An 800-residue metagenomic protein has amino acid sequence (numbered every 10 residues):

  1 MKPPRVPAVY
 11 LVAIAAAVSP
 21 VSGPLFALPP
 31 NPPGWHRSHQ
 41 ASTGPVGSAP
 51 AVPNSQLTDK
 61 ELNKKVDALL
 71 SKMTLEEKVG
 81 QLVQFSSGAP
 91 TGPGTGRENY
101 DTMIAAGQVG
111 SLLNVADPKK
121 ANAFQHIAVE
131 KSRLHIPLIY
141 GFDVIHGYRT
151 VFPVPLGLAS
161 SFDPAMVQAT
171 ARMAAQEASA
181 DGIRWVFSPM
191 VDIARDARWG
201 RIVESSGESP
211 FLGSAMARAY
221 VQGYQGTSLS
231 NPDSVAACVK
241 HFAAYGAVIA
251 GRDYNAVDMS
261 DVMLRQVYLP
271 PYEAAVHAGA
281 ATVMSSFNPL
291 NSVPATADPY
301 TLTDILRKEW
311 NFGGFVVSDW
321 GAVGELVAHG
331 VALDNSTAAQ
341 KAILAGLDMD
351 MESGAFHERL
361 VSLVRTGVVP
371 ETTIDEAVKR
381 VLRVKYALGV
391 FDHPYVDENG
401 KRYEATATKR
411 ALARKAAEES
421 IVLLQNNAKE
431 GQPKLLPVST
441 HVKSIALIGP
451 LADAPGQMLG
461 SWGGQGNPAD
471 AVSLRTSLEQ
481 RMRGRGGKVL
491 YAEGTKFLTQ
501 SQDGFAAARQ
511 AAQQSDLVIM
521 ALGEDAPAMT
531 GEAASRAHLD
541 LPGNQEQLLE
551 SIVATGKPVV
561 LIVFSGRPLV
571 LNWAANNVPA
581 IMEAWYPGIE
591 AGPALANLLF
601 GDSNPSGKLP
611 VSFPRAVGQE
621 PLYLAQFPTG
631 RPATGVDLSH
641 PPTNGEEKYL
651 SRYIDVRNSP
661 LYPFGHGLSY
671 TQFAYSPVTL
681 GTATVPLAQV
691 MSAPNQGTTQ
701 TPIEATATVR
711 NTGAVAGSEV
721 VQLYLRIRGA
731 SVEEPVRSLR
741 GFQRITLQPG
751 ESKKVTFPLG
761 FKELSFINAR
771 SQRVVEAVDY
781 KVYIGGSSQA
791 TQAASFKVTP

Functional and structural regions predicted by a protein language model:
M1-L11: Bacterial N-terminal signal peptides that target proteins for export
K2, S19-N768, E776-S788, T799: Glycoside hydrolase catalytic-domain context in secreted enzymes
Y10-P20: Bacterial N-terminal signal peptides
A790-A794: Extracellular and select intracellular beta-sandwich modules with Ser/Thr-enriched, small-residue motifs on
